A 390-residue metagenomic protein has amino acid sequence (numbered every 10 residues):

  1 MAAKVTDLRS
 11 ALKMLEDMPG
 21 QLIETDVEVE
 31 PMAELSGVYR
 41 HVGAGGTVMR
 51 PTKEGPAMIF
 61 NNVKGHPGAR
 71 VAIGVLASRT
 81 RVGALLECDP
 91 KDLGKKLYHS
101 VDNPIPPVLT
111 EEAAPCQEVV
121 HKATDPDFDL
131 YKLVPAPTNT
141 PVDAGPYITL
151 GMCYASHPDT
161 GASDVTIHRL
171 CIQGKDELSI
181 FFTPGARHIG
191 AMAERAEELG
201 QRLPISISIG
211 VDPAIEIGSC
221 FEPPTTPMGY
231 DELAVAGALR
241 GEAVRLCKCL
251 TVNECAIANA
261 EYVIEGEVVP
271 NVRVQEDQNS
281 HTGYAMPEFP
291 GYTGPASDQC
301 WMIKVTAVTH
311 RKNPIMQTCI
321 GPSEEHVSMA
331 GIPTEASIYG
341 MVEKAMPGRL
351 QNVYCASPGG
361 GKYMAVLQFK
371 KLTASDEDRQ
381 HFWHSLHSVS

Functional and structural regions predicted by a protein language model:
M1-M302, T306-S390: Extended, highly charged
